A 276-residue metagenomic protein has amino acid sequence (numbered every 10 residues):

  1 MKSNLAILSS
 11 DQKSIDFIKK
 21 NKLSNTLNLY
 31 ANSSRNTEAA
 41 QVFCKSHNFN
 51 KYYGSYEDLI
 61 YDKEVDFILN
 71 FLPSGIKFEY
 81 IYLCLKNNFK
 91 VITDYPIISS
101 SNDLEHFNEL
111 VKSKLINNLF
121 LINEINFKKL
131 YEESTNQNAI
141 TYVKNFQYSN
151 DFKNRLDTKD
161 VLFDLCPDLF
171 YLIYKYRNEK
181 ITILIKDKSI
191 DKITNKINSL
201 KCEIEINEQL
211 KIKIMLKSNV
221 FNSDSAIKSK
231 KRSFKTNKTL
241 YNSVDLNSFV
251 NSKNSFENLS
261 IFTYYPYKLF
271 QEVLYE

Functional and structural regions predicted by a protein language model:
M1-H47, Q271: N-terminal Rossmann-like dinucleotide-binding module
K2, F67-L69, S248-E276: C-terminal helix-rich "cap/oligomerization" subdomain common to oxidoreductases
L29, K51-Y52, V91, L115 (+1 more regions): Hydrophobic beta-strand scaffold residues
H47, K51-N108: Beta-loop-alpha module in the N-terminal Rossmann-like domain of NAD(P)-dependent dehydrogenases, especially those
I98-F152: A contiguous active-site-proximal alpha/beta segment in oxidoreductase catalytic domains
I122-F127, D151-I181: Mid-domain beta-loop-alpha active-site segment that forms a flexible, acidic cofactor/metal-binding surface
I181-S189: Conserved S-adenosyl-L-methionine
D191-I197, E203-I261: NAD(P)-dinucleotide binding in Rossmann-like oxidoreductases
